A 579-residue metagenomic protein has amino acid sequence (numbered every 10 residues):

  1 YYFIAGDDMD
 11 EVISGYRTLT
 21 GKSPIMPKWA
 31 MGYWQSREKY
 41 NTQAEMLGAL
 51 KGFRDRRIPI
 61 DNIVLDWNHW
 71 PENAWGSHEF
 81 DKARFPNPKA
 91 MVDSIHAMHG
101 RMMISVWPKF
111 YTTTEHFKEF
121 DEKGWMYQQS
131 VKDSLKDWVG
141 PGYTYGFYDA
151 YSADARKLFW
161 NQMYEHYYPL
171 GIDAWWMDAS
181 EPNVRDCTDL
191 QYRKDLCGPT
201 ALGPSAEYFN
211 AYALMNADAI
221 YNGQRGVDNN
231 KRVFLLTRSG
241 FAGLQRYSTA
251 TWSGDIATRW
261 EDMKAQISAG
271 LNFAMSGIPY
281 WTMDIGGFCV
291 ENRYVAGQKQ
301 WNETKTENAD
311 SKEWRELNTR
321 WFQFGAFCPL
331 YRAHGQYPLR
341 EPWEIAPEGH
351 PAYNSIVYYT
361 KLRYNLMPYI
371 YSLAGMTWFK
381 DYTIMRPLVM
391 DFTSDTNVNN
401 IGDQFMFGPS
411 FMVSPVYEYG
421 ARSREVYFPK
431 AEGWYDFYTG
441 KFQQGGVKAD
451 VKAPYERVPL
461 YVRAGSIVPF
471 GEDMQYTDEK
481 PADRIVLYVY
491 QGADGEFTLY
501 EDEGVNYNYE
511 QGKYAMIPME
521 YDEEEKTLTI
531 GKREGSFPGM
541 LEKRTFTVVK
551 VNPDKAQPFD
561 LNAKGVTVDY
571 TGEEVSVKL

Functional and structural regions predicted by a protein language model:
Y1-R457, V462-R463: Catalytic-domain carbohydrate-binding cleft regions of carbohydrate-active enzymes
E344-P351, I485, V575-L579: A short, hydrophobic/aromatic-rich structural module that often spans a beta strand with its adjoining loop
F442-Y455, D560-L579: Short, surface-exposed beta-strand/turn "edge" patches of beta-sheet domains
L460-E574: Accessory, solvent-exposed terminal regions and/or long lumenal/extracellular loops of proteins
